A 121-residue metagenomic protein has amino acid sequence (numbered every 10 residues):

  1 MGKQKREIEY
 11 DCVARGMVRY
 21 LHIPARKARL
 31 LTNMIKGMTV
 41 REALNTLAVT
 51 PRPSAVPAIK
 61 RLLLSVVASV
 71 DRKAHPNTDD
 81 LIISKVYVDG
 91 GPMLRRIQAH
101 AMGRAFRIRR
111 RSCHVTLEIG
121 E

Functional and structural regions predicted by a protein language model:
G2-I23, R29-L30, M34, M38-E121: Structured, basic alpha/beta domains of bacterial-type, RNA-associated proteins
